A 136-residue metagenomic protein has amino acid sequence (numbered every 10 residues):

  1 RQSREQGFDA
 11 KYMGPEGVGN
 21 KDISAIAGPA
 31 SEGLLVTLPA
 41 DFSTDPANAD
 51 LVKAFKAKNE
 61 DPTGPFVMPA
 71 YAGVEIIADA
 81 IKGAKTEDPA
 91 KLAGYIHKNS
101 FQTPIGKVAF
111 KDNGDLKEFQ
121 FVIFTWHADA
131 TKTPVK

Functional and structural regions predicted by a protein language model:
R1-K136: Extracytosolic ligand-binding ectodomains
